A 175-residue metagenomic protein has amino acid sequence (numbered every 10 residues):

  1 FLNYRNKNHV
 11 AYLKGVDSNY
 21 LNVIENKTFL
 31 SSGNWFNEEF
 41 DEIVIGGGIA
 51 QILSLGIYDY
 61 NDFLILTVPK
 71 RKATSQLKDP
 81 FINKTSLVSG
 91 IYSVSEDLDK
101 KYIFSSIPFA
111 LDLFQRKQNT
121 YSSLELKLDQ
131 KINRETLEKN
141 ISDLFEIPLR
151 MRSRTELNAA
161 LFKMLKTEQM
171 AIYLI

Functional and structural regions predicted by a protein language model:
F1-E38, F104-I107: The feature marks short, hydrophobic/small-residue-biased sequence motifs that occur predominantly
N19, E25, I45-D59: Short, solvent-exposed hinge/capping segments at secondary-structure junctions
I45, D59-L149: Basic-flanked hydrophobic alpha-helices used for secretion and membrane insertion
R134-I175: Peri-transmembrane interface segments
